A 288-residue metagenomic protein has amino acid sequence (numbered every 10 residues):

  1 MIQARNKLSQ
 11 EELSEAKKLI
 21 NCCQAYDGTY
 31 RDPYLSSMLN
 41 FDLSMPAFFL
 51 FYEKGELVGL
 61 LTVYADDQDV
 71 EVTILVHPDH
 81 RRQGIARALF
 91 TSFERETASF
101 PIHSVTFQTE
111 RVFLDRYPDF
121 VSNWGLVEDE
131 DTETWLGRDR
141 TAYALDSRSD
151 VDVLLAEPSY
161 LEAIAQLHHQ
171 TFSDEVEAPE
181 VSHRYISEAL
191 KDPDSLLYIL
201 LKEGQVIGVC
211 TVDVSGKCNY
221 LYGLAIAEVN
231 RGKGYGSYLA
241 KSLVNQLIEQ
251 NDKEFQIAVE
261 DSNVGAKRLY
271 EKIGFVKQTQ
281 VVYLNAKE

Functional and structural regions predicted by a protein language model:
M1-A16, V151-Q166: A short beta-loop-alpha structural element at the N-terminal edge of CoA-dependent acyl/N-acetyltransferase catalytic
K18-P33, Q166-P179: Helix-loop element at the rim of GNAT/NAT acetyltransferase active sites that forms part of the acceptor-substrate
Q24, R31-T97, E110, C210-N219: Conserved donor-binding loop and adjoining core beta-sheet/short helix segment in diverse acyl/aminoacyl transferases
P46-G59, S187, L196-C210, A227: Conserved beta-hairpin
D66-Q68, P78-S149, V281-A286: Acyl-donor-binding surface of acyltransferase catalytic domains
V72-I74, V105-T109, L221, F255-V259: Conserved hydrophobic beta-strand within the GNAT/NAT acetyltransferase core sheet that lines the active-site cleft
T73-Q83, L224-G232, E260: A short, internal acetyl-CoA/4′-phosphopantetheine-binding micro-motif in the GNAT/acyltransferase core
R82-R95, I226, G232-E249, K267-K272: Conserved acetyl-CoA-binding loop-helix of GNAT-fold acetyltransferases
